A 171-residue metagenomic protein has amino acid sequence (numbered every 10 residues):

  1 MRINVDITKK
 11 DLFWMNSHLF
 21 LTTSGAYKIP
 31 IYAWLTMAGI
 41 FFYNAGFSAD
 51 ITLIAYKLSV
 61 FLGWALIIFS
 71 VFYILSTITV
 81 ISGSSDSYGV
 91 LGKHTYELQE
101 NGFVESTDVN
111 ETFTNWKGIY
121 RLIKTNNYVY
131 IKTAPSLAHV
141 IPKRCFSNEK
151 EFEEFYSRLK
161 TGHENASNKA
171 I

Functional and structural regions predicted by a protein language model:
M1-G46: N-terminal membrane-targeting/pre-transmembrane regions
R2, E111, A138: Short, mixed charged/polar active-site loops that provide acid/base catalysis or chelate metal/phosphate cofactors
W34-A38, F61-F69: Alpha-helical transmembrane spans of integral membrane proteins, capturing the lipid-embedded, hydrophobic core of TM
D50-L66: Hydrophobic alpha-helical transmembrane segments
V71-F113: Conserved beta-hairpin
E97, L122-I123, K132: Well-ordered beta-strand positions
F103-V104, T112-Y128: Phosphoinositide-dependent membrane-docking surfaces
Y128-I171: A membrane-cytosol interface segment of integral membrane proteins
